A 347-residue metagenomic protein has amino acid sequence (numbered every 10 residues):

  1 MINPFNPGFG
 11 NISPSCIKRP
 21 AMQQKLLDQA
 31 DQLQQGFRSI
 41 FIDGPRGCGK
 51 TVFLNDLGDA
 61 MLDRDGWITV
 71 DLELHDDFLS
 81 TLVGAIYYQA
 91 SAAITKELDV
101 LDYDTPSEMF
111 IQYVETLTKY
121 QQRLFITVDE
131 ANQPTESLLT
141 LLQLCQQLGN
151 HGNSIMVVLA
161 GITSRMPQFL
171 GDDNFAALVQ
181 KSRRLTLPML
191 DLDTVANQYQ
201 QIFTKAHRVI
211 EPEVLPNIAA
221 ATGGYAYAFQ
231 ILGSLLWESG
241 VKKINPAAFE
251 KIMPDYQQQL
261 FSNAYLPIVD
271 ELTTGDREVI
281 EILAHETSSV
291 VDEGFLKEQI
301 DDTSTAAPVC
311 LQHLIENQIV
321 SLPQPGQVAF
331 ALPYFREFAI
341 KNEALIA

Functional and structural regions predicted by a protein language model:
M1-R38, A347: A short, basic N-terminal segment
Q35-D56: Walker A/P-loop nucleotide-binding motif
S39-F41, D59-D77: Conserved catalytic segments around the Walker B and adjacent sensor/switch elements of P-loop NTPase domains
D76-V100: Conserved NTP-binding/hydrolysis module of P-loop NTPases
T105-R165, G171-N174: Conserved Walker B catalytic segment
T186-V214, A221: Conserved small helical "lid"/interfacial subdomain of P-loop NTPases
Q230-S304: Winged-helix-like regulatory helical subdomains adjacent to P-loop NTPase cores
I300-N317, P325: Short amphipathic alpha-helical interaction segments
